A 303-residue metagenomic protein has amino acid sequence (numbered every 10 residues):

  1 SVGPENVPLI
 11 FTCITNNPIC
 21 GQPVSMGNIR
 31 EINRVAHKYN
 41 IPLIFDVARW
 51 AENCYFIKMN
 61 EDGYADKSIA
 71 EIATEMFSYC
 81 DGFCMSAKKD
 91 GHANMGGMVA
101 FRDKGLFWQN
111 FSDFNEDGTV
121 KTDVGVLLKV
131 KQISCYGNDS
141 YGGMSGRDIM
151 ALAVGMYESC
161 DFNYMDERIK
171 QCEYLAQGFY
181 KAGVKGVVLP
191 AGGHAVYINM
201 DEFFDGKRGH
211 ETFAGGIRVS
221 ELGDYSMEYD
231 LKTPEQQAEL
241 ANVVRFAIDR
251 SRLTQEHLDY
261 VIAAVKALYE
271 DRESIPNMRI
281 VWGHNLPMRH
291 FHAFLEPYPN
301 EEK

Functional and structural regions predicted by a protein language model:
S1-V184: Conserved PLP-enzyme active-site core in the AAT-like
M95, Y136, H194, N242-D249: Short amphipathic alpha-helical segments
F101, I198-M200, I248-R250: Short beta-strand-to-loop capping motifs
S159-C160, S226, L231-K303: PLP-dependent enzyme catalytic core of the Aspartate aminotransferase-like
C172-E173, V188-N199: Conserved glycine-rich beta-strand-loop-beta hairpin in the small C-terminal domain of fold type I
G192-V196, F213, Y225-M227: Active/binding-pocket-proximal capping segment
Y197-G215, T233-E239: Active-site loop ensemble at the mouth of alpha/beta enzyme cores that anchors a bound cofactor
